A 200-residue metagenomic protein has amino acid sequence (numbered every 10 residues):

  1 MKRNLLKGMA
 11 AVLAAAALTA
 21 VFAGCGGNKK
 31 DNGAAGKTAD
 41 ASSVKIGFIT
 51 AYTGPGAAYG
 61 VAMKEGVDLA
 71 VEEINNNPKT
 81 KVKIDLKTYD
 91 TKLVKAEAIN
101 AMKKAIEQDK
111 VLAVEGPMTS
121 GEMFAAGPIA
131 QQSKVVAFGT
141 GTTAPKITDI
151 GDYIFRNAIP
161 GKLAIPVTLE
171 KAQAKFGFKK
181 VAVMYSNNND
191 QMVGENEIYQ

Functional and structural regions predicted by a protein language model:
M1-K45, N76-T80: Short, low-complexity disordered leader/linker segments with a strong preference for bacterial N-terminal type II
K29, Y59-M63, N77-T148, N157: Beta-alpha junction/loop-to-helix N-cap segments that form part of ligand/metal-binding clefts
T38-D40, G47-G66, Y89-A96, M118-T119 (+1 more regions): Extracytoplasmic "Venus flytrap"
S43-K45, D85, K179-K180: Residues that mark the start of a beta-strand
G56-K81, E197-Q200: Short, polar/charged alpha-helical segment
G66, E97-A101, A164-T168: Well-ordered alpha-helical segments embedded in enzymatic catalytic cores
E73, N77, K104, E170-K175: A generic secondary-structure signal
I154-Q200: An alpha-beta-alpha
